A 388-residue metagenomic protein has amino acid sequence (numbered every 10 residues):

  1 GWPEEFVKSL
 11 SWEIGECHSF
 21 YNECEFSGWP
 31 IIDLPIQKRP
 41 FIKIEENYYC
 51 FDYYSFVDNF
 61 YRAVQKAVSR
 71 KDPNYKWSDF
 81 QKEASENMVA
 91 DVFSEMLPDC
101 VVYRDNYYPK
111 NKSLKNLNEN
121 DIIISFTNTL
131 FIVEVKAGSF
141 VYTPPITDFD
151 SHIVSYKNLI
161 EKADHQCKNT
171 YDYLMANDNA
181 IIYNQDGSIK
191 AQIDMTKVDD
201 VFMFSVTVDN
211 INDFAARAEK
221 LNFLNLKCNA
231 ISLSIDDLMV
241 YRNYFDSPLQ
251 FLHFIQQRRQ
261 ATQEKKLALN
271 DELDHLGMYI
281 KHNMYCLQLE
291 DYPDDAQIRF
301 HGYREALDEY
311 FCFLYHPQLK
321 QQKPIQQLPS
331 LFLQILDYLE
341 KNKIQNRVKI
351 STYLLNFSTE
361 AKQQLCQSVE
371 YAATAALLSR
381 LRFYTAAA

Functional and structural regions predicted by a protein language model:
G1-N120, I124-A388: Intrinsically disordered, low-complexity Ser/Thr/Pro/Gly-rich regulatory segments
